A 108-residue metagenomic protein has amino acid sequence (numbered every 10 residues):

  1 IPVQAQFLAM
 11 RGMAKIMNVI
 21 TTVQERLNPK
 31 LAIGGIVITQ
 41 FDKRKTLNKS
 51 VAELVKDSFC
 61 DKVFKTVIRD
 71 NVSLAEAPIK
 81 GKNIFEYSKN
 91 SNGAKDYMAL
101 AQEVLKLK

Functional and structural regions predicted by a protein language model:
I1-V72: Conserved catalytic-core segment of NTP-binding enzymes
G12-K15, K80-G81, V104: Short alpha-helical scaffold segments that flank and stabilize functional sites
G34, E76-I79: Generic signal for short, ordered secondary-structure residues within or immediately flanking folded domains
R69, A75, F85: Nucleotide phosphate-binding site architecture
P78-A99: C-terminal boundary of histidine-terminating zinc-finger modules
A99-K108: C-terminal alpha-helix
